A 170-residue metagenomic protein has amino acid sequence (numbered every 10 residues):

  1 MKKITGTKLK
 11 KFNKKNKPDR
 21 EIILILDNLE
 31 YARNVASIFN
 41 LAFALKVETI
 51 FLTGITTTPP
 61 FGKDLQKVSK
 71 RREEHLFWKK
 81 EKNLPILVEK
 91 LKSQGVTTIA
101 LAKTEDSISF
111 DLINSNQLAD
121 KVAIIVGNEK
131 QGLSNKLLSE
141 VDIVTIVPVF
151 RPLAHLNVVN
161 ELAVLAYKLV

Functional and structural regions predicted by a protein language model:
K2-E105, V170: RNA substrate-binding interface of SAM-dependent RNA methyltransferases
R33, K82, N128, L153-L156: Residues at secondary-structure transition points
R33, P60, I108, L133 (+1 more regions): Residues that form or flank phosphate/diphosphate-binding pockets in enzymes that use nucleotide phosphates
N34, A42, I125, V141 (+1 more regions): Conserved RecA-like P-loop NTPase ATPase core
I55-T57, E129, V149-L153: Short, acidic/turn-prone active-site loops that include or flank metal/cofactor- and phosphate-binding residues
Q66-E73, N116-A119, V164: Short, hinge-like loop/turn segments at secondary-structure boundaries
K103-P148: Active-site/ligand-binding-proximal alpha/beta "capping" segment
N135-V170: Structured adenosyl-cofactor binding patch, chiefly the S-adenosyl-L-methionine
